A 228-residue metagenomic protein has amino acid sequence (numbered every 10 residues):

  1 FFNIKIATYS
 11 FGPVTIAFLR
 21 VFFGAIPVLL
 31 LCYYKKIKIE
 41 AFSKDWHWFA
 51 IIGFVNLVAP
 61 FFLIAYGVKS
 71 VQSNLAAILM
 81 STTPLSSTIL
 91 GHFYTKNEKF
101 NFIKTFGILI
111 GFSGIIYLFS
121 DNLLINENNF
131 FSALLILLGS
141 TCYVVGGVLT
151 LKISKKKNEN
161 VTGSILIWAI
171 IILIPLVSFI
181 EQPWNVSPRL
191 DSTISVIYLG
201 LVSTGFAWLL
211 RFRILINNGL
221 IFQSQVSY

Functional and structural regions predicted by a protein language model:
F1-N3, L29-M80, S113, Y117 (+1 more regions): Specific transmembrane alpha-helical segments of multi-pass solute transporters/efflux pumps, especially DMT/EamA
N3-I6, S10, F23-F42, F93 (+2 more regions): Membrane-interface helix-cap regions at the ends of transmembrane helices in multi-pass membrane proteins
Y9-G24, Y66-P84, N129-C142, R189-L201: Structural signature of hydrophobic alpha-helical transmembrane segments
T15-I26, V55-N56, F61-F102, L220-Y228: Specific alpha-helical transmembrane segments that line the substrate/conduction pathway and gating interfaces
F18-L19, L57, F61, L75-T82 (+2 more regions): Helix-helix packing/entry segments at the starts of transmembrane helices
V28, A50, S81-P84, L90 (+5 more regions): Hydrophobic transmembrane alpha-helices of multi-pass small-molecule transport proteins
V28, S87-I89, F93, L124-E181 (+2 more regions): Transmembrane alpha-helical segments that form core, pore/gating elements of small-molecule transporters/exporters
E40-W48, A77-M80, T95-Y117, N126-A133 (+3 more regions): Loop-to-transmembrane alpha-helix entry segments
